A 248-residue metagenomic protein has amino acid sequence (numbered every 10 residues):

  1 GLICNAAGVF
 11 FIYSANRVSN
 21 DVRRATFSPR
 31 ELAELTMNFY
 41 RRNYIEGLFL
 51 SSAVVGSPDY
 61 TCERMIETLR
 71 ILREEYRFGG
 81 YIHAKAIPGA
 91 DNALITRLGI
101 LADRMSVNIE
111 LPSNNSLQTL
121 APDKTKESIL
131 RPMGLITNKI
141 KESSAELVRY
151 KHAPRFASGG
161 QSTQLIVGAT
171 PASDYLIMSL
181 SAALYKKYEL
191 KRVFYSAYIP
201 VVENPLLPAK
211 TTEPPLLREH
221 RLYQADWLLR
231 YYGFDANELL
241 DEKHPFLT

Functional and structural regions predicted by a protein language model:
G1-N5, F10-T163, G168-A172, V202-T211: Conserved Radical SAM active-site core
T96, V107-E110, Y175-L206: Extended low-complexity acidic/polar segments
A145-K151, Y195, F234-D241: Flexible, glycine/charged-enriched surface loops at secondary-structure junctions
K151, R155-A157, Q164, Y175-K186 (+1 more regions): Long C-terminal interaction/binding lobes of large macromolecular proteins
G160-I166, T170, K191-R192, Y198-P200 (+3 more regions): Catalytic cores of enzyme domains
E203-T248: Long, highly charged, low-complexity intrinsically disordered interaction regions that mediate electrostatic DNA/RNA
